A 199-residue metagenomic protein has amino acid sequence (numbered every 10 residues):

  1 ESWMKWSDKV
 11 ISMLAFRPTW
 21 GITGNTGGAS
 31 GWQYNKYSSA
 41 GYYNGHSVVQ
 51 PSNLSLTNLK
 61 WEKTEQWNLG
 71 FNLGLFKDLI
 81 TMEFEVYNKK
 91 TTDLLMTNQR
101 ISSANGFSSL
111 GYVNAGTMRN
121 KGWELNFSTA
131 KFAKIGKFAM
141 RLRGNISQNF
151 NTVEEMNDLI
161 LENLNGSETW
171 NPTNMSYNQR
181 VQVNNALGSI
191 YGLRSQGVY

Functional and structural regions predicted by a protein language model:
E1-N185, I190: Extracellular/periplasmic, surface-exposed regions of secreted and cell-surface proteins
L193-Y199: Short, intrinsically disordered, charge-balanced linker/junction segments flanking boundaries in proteins
